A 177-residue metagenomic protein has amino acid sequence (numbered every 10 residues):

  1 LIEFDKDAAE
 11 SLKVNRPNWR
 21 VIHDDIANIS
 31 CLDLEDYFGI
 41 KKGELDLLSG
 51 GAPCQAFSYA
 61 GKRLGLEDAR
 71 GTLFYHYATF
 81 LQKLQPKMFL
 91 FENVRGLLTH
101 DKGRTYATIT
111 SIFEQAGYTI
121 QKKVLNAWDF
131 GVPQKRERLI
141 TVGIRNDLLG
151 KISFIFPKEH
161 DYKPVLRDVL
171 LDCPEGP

Functional and structural regions predicted by a protein language model:
L1-I2, L47-G51: Short, hydrophobic/glycine-enriched beta-strand segments
L1-N28: SAM cofactor-binding core of SAM-dependent methyltransferases, primarily the Rossmann-like beta-alpha-beta module
D5, A27, P53, V94-R95: Anionic group-transfer/hydrolysis microenvironments
L12, L48-G50, T141: Short beta-strand motif preference
D24, G50, F91: Redox-cofactor binding/interface segments in oxidoreductases and associated redox assembly factors
L32-L45, C54-P177: Class I S-adenosyl-L-methionine
